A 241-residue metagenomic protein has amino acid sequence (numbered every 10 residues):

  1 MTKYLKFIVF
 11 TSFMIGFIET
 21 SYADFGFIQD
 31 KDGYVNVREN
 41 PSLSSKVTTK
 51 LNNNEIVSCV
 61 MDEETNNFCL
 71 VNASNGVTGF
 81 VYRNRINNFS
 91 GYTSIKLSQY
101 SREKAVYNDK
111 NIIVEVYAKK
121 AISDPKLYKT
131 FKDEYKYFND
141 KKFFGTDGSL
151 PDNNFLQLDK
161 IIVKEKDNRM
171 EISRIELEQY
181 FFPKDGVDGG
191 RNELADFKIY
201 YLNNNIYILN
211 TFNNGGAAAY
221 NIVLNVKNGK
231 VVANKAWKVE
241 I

Functional and structural regions predicted by a protein language model:
M1-V9: Bacterial N-terminal signal peptides that target proteins for export
I8-G16: Bacterial N-terminal signal peptides
F17-A23: Sec/Tat signal peptide C-region and signal peptidase I cleavage site
D24-F27, K50-N84: SH3/SH3-like beta-barrel superfamily modules
P41-K46: Short alpha-helix capping/helix-loop boundary micro-motifs
R83-S149: Surface-exposed beta-loop interaction hotspot
E178-I222, K227: Acidic, glycine-rich flexible loop segments
N225-I241: Short, low-complexity, Pro/Ser/Thr/Gly-rich segments in the mature regions of secreted, periplasmic
